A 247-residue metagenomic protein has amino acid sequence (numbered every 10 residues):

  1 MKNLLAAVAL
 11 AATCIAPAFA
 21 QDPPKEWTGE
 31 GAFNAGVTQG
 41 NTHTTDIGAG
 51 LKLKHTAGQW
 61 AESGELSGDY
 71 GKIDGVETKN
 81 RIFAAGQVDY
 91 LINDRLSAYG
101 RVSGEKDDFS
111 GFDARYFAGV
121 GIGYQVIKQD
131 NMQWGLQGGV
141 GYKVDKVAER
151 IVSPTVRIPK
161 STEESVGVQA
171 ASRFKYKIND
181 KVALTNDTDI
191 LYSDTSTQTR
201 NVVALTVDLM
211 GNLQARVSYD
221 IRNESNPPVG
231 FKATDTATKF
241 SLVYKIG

Functional and structural regions predicted by a protein language model:
D22, A35-V37, L53-H55, Y90 (+7 more regions): Residue-level signature of outer-membrane beta-barrel architecture
P23-V37, W60-G64, L184-N186: Transmembrane beta-strand segments of Gram-negative outer membrane beta-barrel proteins
W27, H43-I47, T78-I82, A114-A118 (+4 more regions): Residues that define the transmembrane beta-barrel architecture of outer-membrane proteins
G31-F33, G64-L66, G100, V120 (+3 more regions): Membrane-embedded beta-strand positions of outer-membrane beta-barrel proteins
A35-Q39, A57, G68-K72, V102-D108 (+4 more regions): Transmembrane beta-strands of outer-membrane beta-barrel pores
V37-T45, I73-K79, K106-A114, L191-T199 (+1 more regions): Solvent-exposed loop/turn segments connecting transmembrane beta-strands in outer-membrane beta-barrel proteins
Q59-S63, R95-A98, D130-W134, I178-L184 (+1 more regions): Repeated loop/turn-to-beta-strand initiation elements of outer-membrane beta-barrel proteins
G119, L205-N212, T234-G247: Outer-membrane beta-barrel "beta-signal"
